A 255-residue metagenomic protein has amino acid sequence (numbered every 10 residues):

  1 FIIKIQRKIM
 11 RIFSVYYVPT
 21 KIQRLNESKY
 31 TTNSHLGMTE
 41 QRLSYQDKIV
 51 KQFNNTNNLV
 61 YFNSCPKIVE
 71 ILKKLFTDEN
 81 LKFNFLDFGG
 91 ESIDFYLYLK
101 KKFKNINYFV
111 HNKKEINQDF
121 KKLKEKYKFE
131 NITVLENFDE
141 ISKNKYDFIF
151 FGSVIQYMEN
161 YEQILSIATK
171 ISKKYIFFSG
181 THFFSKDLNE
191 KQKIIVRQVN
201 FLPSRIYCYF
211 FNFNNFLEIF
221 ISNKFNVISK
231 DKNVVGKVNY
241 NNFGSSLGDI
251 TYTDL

Functional and structural regions predicted by a protein language model:
F1-N84, I93, Q192-Y209, F213-L255: N-terminal accessory regions of S-adenosyl-L-methionine
F83, D147, K174: Conserved acidic residues
G90-N131: Class I SAM-dependent methyltransferase SAM/SAH-binding core
T133-K143: Short acidic low-complexity segments
F150: A conserved beta-strand element that flanks and buttresses the S-adenosyl-L-methionine
V154: Hydrophobic adenine-recognition pocket in adenosine-nucleotide-binding enzymes
Y157-I171: A short, conserved alpha-helix within the catalytic core of class I
S172-K186: Conserved beta-strand signature within the Rossmann-like core of class I S-adenosyl-L-methionine
